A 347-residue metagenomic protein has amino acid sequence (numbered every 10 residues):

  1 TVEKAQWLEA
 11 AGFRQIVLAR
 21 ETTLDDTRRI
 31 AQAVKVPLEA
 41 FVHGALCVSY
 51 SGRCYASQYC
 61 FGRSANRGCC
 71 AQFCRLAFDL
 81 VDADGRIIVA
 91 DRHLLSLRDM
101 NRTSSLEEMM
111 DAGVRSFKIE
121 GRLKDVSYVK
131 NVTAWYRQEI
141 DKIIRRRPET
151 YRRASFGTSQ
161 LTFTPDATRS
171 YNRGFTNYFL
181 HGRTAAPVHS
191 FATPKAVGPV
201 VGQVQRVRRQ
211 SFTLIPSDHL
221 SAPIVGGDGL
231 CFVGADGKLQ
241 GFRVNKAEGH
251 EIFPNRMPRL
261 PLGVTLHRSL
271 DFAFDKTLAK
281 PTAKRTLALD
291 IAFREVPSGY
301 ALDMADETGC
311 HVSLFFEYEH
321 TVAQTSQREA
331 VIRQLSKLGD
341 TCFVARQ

Functional and structural regions predicted by a protein language model:
T1-V2: Active-site beta->alpha loop and helix N-cap motifs at the rims of alpha/beta catalytic domains
Q6-Q347: Surface-exposed amphipathic alpha-helical tracts and adjacent flexible/coil segments at the periphery of soluble enzymes
